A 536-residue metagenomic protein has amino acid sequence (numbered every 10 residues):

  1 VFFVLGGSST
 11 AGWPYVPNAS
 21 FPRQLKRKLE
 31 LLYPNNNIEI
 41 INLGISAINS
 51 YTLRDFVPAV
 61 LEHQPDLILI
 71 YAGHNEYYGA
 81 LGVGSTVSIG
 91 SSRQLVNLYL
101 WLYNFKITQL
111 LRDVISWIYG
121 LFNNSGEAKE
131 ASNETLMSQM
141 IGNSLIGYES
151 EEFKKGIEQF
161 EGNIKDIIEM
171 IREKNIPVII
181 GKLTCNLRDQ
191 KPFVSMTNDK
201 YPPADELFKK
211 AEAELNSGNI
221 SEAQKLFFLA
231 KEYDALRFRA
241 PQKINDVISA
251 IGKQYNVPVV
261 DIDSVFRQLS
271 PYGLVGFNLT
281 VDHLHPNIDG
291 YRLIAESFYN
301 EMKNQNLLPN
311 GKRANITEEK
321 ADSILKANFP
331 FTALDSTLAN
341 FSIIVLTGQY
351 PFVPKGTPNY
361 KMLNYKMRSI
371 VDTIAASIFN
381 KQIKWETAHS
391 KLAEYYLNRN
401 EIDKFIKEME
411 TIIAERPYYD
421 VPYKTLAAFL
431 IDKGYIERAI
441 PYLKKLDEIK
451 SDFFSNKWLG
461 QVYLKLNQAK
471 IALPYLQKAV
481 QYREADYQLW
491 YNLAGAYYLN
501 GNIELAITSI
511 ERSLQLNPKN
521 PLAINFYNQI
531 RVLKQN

Functional and structural regions predicted by a protein language model:
V1-I45, R54-Q64, L69, Y291 (+2 more regions): Serine-esterase "nucleophile elbow" of acetyl-processing enzymes
A19, N35, H74-A250, Q254 (+3 more regions): Serine-dependent acyl-ester chemistry module
P65, A235, I383, P417-Y418 (+3 more regions): Short coil turns that delineate tetratricopeptide repeat
A204, E386, D420-V421, D452-K457 (+2 more regions): Helix-start (N-cap) detector for alpha-helical repeat units in TPR-like alpha-solenoids, especially tetratricopeptide
N216, N398, D432-K433, K465-L466 (+2 more regions): Register position in tetratricopeptide repeats
